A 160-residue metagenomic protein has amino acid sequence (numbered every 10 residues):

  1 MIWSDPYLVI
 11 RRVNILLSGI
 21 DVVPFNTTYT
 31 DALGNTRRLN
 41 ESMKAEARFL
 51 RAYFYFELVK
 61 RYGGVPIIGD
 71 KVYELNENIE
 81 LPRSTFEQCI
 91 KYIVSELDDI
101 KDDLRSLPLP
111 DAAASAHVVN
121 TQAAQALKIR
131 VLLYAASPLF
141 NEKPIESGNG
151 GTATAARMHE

Functional and structural regions predicted by a protein language model:
M1-Y62, N78-K91, S95-A116: Conserved, well-structured interaction surfaces
V9-I10, N14, Q125-L132: Well-ordered alpha-helical segments within folded domains of soluble proteins
D21, G63, G69-Y73, L97 (+1 more regions): Short, small-residue-rich loop/turn micro-motifs
T27-R37, G64-R83, L139-E160: Short coil/linker segments at helix-helix boundaries
K44, R51, L58, T121 (+3 more regions): Structural register within alpha-helical repeat arrays
E57-P66, P108, V131-K143: Short coil/turn linking the two alpha-helices of tandem helical-hairpin repeats
G64-P66, A114-A126: Aromatic-lined, polymer-binding surfaces characteristic of secreted/periplasmic polysaccharide-degrading enzymes
D98, L127-L133, K143-S147, A153: Internal, well-ordered domain-core segments that constitute the primary functional module of diverse proteins
